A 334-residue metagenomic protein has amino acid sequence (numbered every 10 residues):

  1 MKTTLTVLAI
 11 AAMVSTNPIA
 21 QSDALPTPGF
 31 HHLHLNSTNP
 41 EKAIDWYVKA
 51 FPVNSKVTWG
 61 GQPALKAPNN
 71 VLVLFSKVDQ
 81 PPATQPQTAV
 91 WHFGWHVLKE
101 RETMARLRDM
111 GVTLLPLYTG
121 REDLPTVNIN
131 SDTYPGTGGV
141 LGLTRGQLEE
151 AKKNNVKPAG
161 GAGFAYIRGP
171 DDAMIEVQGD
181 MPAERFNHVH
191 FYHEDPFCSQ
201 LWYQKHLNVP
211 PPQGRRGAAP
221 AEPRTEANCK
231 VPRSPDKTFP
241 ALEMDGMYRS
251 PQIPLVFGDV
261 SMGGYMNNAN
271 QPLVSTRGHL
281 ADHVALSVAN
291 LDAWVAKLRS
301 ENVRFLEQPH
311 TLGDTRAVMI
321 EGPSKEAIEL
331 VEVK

Functional and structural regions predicted by a protein language model:
T4-N17: Bacterial N-terminal signal peptides
Q21-L25, R108-F191, P211-V256, S261-N267 (+3 more regions): Vicinal oxygen chelate
A24-A64: Mature N-terminal segment immediately following signal peptide/propeptide cleavage in secreted/periplasmic
P28-H32, T88-H92, E184-H188, H279-H283: Short, solvent-exposed beta-strand edge segments and adjacent coil->beta transition regions
F30, P40, I44-A50, V90 (+5 more regions): Extracytoplasmic/secreted envelope proteins and their assembly/folding machinery, especially bacterial periplasmic
H34-N39, H96-L98, F191-F197, L286-A289: Short, surface-exposed ligand-recognition loops at beta-strand->loop->(often short) alpha-helix junctions that present
A43-V48, L107, D172, S199-Q204 (+2 more regions): Conserved active-site tyrosine of GNAT-family acetyltransferases
K66-D109: Mid-chain, structured segments of secreted extracytoplasmic proteins
